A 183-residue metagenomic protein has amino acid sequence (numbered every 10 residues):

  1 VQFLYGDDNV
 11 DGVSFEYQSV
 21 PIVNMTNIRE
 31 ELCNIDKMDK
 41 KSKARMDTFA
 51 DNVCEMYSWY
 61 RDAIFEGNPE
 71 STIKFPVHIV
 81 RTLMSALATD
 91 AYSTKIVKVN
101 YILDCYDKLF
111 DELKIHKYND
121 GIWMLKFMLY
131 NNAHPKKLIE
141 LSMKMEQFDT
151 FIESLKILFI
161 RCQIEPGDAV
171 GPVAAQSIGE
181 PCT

Functional and structural regions predicted by a protein language model:
V1-T183: Core, soluble structural subunits of large cytosolic macromolecular machines
